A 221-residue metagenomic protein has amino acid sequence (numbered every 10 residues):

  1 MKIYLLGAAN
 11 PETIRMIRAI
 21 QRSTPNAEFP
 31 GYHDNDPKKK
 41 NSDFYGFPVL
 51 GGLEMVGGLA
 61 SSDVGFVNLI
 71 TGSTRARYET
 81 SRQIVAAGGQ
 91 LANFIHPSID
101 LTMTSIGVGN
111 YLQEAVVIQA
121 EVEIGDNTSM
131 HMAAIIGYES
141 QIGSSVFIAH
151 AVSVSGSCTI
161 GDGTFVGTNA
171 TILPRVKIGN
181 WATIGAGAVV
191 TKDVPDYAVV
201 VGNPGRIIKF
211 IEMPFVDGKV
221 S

Functional and structural regions predicted by a protein language model:
M1-A19: Glycine-rich adenosine-cofactor-binding loop
K2-Y4, F29-P30, D63-F66: Short active-site oxyanion
L5-G7, H33, L69: Short hydrophobic segments within beta-strands
A19-N26: A short, Lys/Arg-enriched amphipathic alpha-helix followed by its capping loop at the start of a domain
N26-D43: NAD(P)-binding Rossmann-fold cofactor-contacting core
K38-D100: Phosphate-bearing ligand-interacting subdomains that bind or position ATP/ADP/UDP/GDP/NAD(P) or nucleotide-linked
F94-V201, G205-I208: Structural signal for interior beta-strand "rungs" in well-ordered beta-sheet cores of soluble enzyme domains
V201-S221: …primarily DNA-binding HTH/wHTH and HhH modules…
